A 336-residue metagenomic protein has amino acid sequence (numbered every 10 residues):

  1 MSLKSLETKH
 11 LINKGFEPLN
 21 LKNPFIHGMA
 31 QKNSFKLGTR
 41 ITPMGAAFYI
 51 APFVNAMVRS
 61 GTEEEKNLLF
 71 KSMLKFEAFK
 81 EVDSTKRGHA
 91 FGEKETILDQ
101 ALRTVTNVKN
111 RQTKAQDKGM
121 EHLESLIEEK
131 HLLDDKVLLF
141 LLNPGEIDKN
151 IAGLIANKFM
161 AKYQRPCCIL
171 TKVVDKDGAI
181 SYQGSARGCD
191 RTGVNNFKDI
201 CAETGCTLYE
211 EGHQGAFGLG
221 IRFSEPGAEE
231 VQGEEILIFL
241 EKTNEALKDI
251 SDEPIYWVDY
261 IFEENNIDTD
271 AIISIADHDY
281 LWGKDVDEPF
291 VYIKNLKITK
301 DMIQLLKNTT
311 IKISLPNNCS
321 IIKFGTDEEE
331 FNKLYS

Functional and structural regions predicted by a protein language model:
M1-Q116: Accessory alpha-helical/coil subdomains and C-terminal extensions that flank or cap enzyme catalytic cores
L3-K4, K14-Q31, P43-M44, P52 (+5 more regions): Glycine-rich, acidic loop segments that terminate in or are immediately followed by a histidine
Q112-I127: Short N-terminal or domain-adjacent regulatory/targeting segments
H122-L123, C167, G205-C206, Y292-I303: Short small/polar-residue motifs
S125, E146, G325-D327: Metal-dependent phosphohydrolase cores
N157, N318-Y335: Beta-strand/loop nucleic-acid-binding surfaces
E211, I275, N295, N332-S336: OB-fold and OB-like beta-barrel modules that bind single-stranded nucleic acids
F262-G325: Accessory interdomain/linker segments of ATP-dependent helicases and helicase-like nucleic-acid enzymes that mediate
